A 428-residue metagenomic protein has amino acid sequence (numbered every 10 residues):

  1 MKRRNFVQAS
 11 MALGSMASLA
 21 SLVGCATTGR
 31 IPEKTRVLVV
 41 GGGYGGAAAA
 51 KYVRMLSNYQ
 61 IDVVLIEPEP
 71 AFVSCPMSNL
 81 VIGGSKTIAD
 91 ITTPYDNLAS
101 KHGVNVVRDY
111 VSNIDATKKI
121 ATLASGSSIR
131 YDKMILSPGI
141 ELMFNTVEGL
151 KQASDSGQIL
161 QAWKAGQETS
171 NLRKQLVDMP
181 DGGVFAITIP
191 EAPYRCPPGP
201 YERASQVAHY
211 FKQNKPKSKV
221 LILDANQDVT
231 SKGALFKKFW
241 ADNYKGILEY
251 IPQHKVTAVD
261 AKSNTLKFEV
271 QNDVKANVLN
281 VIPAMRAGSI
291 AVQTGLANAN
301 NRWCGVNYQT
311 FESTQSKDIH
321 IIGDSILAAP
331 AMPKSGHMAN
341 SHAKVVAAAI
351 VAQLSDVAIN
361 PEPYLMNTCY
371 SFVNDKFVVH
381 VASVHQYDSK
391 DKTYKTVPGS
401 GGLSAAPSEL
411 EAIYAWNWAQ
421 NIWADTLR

Functional and structural regions predicted by a protein language model:
N5-A26: N-terminal export signals
G29-N105, E191-K232: Beta1-alpha1 glycine-rich phosphate/pyrophosphate-binding loop at the start of Rossmann-like nucleotide-binding domains
K101, N105-N113, A121, I129 (+1 more regions): A Rossmann-like FAD-binding core segment of flavoenzymes
P138-N214: Glycine-rich dinucleotide-binding loop and its adjacent helix/turn
Q152-M179, V274-V278, I282-A339: FAD-site-proximal beta/loop scaffold in flavoenzymes
I326-V357, P361-P363: A conserved FAD-binding loop/helix module that cradles the flavin
V351-D388: Active-site-proximal substrate-binding core of FAD-dependent oxidoreductases
V381-R428: C-terminal auxiliary extensions adjacent to catalytic cores
